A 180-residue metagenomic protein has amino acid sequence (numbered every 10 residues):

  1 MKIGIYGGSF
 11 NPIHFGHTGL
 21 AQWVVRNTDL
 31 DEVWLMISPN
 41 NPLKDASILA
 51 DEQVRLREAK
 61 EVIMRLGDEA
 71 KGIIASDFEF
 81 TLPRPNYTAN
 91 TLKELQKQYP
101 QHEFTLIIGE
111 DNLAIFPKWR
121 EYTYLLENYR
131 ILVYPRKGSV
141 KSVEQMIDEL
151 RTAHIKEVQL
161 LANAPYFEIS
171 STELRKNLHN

Functional and structural regions predicted by a protein language model:
M1-N180: Nucleotidyltransferase catalytic core that binds NTPs
